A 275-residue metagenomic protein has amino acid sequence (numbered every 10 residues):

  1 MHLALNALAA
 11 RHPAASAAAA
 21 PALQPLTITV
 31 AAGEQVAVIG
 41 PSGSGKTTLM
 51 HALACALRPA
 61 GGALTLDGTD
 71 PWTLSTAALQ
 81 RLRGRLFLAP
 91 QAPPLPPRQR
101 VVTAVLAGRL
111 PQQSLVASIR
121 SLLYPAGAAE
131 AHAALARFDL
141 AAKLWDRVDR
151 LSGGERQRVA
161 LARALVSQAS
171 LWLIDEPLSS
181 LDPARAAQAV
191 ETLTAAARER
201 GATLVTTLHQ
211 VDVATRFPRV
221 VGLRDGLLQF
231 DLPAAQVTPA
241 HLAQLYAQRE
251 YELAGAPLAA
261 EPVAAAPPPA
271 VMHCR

Functional and structural regions predicted by a protein language model:
A54: Helix-to-loop junction immediately C-terminal to a conserved catalytic motif
G62-D70: Conserved ABC transporter NBD signature motif
P71-F87, A117-P125: ABC ATPase NBD coupling module
A92, R98-A117: Q-loop/switch helix immediately C-terminal to the Walker
S118-K143: Conserved ABC ATPase "signature" region
R147-L151, E155: Conserved ABC ATPase signature
W172-E176: Catalytic Walker B motif of ABC-type/P-loop ATPase nucleotide-binding domains
